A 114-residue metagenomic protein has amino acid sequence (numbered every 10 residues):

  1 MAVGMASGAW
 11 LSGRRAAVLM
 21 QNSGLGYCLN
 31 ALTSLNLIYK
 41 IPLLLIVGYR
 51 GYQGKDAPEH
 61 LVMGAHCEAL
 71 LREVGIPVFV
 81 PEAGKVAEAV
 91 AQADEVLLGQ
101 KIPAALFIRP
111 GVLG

Functional and structural regions predicted by a protein language model:
M1-G4, G84-A89, L113-G114: A short acidic, often aromatic-flanked loop/helix-cap motif at beta-alpha or helix-coil junctions that lines enzyme
M1-R50: Thiamine diphosphate
L11-S12, L35-N36, L61-G64, L98: Short, hinge-like loop/turn segments at secondary-structure boundaries
R14-V18, I41-I46, A69, I76-F79 (+1 more regions): Structural motif
Q21-N22, A83, I108-G111: Structural motif
G26-N30, Q100-G114: Glycine/aspartate-rich loop-and-adjacent alpha/beta segment that forms the canonical ThDP
Y52-K55: A short acidic, helix-capping loop that chelates divalent metal ions and anchors anionic groups
E59-Q92, G99: Conserved thiamine diphosphate
